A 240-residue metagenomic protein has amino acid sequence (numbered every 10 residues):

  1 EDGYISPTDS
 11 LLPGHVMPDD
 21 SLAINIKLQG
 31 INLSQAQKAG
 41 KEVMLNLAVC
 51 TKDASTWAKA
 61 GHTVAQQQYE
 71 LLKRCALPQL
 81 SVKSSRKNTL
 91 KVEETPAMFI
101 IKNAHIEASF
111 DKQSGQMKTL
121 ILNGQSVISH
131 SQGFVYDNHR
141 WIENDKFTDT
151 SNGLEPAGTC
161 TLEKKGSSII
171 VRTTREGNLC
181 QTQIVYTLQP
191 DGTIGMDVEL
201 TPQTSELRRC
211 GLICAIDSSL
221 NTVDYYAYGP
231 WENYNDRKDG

Functional and structural regions predicted by a protein language model:
E1-G3, L212-I213: Extended low-complexity, serine/threonine- and proline-enriched intrinsically disordered segments
D2-W57: Intrinsically disordered, low-complexity Pro/Gly/Ser/Thr-rich segments with frequent PxxP/GP/PP motifs and embedded
K27-G40, D53-S55, Y69-G240: Beta-strand/loop-rich accessory regions of lumenal/periplasmic or secreted enzymes, predominantly carbohydrate-active
W57-Y69: Edge beta-strands of extracellular beta-sandwich domains
